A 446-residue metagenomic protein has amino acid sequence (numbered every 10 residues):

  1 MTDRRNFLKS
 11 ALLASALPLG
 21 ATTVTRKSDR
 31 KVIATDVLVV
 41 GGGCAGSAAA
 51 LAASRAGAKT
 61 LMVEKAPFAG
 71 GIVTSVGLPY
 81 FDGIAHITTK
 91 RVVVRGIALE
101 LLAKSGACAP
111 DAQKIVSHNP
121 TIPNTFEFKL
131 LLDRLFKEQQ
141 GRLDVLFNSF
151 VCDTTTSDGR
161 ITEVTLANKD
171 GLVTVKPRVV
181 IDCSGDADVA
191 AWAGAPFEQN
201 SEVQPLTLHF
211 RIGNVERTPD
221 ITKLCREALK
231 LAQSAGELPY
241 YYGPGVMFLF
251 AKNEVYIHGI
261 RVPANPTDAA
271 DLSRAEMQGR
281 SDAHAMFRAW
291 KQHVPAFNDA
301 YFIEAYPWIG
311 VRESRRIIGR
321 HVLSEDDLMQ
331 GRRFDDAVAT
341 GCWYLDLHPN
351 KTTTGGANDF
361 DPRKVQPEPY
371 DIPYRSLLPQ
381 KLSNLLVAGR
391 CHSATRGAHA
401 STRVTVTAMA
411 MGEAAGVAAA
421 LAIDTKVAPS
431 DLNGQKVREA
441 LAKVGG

Functional and structural regions predicted by a protein language model:
M1-S15: N-terminal secretory signal peptides and thylakoid transit peptides that target proteins across membranes
A16-R30: Bacterial Sec-dependent signal peptides at the C-terminal "C-region" and cleavage site
V32-G43: Beta1/beta-strand and adjacent pyrophosphate-binding region of the FAD-binding site in flavoprotein oxidoreductases
G46: N-terminal Rossmann-fold NAD(P) dinucleotide-binding loop
A53: Aromatic pocket-lining residues of Rossmann-like dinucleotide-binding sites
A58-K59, E64-D153, T207: Conserved N-terminal/central alpha/beta ligand/cofactor-binding core
I72, F147-N148, A167, L172-V179 (+1 more regions): Flavin (FAD/FMN)-binding glycine-rich loop and adjacent Rossmann-like elements that form
